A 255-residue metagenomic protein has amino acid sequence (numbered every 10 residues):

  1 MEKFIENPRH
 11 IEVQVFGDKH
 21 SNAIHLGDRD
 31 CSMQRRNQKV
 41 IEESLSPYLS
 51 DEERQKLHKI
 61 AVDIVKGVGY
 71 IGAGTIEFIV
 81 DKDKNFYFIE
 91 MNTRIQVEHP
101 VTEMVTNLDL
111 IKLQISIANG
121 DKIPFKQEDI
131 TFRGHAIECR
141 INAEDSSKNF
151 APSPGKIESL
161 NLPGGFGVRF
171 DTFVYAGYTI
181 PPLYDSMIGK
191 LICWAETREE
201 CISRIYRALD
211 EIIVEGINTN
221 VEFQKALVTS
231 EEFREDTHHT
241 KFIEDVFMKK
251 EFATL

Functional and structural regions predicted by a protein language model:
E2-L255: ATP-dependent carboxylate activation and anion-phosphoryl transfer catalytic cores that bind Mg-ATP to form
